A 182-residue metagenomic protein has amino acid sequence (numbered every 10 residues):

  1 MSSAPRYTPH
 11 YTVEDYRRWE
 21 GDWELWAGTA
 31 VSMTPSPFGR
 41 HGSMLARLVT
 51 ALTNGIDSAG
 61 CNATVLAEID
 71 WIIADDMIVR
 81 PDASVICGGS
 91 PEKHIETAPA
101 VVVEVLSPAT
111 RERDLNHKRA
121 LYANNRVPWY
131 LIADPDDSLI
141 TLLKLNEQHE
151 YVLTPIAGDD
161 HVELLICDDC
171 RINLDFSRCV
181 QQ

Functional and structural regions predicted by a protein language model:
M1-N125, W129-Q182: Gly/Pro/Ser/Thr-rich low-complexity, intrinsically disordered segments predominantly at protein N-termini
